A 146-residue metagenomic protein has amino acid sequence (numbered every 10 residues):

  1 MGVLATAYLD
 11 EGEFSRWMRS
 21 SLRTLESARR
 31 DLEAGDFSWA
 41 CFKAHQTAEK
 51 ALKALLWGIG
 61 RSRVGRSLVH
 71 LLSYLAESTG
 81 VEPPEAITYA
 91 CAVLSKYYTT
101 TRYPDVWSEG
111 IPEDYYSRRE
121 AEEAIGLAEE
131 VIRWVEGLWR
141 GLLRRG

Functional and structural regions predicted by a protein language model:
M1-G146: Terminal alpha-helical segments
